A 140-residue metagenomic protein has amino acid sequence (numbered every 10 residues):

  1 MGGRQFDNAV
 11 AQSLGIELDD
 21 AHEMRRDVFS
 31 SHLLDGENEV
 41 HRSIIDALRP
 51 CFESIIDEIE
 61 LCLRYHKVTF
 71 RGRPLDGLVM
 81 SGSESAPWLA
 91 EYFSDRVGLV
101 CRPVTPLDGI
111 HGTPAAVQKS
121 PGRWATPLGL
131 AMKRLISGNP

Functional and structural regions predicted by a protein language model:
M1-P140: Hydrophobic/aromatic-enriched cytosolic interaction surfaces used to assemble or bind macromolecules
